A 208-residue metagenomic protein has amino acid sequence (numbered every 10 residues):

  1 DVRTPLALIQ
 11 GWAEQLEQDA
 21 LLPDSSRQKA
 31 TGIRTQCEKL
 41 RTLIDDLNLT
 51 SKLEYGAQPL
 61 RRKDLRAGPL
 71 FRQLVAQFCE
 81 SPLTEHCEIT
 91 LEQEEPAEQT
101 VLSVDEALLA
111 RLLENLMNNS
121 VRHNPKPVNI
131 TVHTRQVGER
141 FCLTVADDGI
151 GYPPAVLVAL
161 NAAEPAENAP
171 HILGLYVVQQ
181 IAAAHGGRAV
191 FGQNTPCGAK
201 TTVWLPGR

Functional and structural regions predicted by a protein language model:
T35-L40: Short alpha-helical segment of the dimerization/phosphotransfer core of two-component systems
Y55-L60, Q99-V104: Conserved micro-motifs of the catalytic ATP-binding
G56, S81-Q93: Short conserved segments within the C-terminal catalytic ATPase subdomain
R61-A76: A conserved beta-strand-to-alpha-helix junction within the catalytic ATP-binding
S120-V121: Short helix-loop "hinge" at the ATP-lid/N-box region of the Bergerat-fold HATPase_c
D147: Acidic ATP/Mg2+-coordinating residue in the GHKL
G186-G187: Conserved glycine-rich
